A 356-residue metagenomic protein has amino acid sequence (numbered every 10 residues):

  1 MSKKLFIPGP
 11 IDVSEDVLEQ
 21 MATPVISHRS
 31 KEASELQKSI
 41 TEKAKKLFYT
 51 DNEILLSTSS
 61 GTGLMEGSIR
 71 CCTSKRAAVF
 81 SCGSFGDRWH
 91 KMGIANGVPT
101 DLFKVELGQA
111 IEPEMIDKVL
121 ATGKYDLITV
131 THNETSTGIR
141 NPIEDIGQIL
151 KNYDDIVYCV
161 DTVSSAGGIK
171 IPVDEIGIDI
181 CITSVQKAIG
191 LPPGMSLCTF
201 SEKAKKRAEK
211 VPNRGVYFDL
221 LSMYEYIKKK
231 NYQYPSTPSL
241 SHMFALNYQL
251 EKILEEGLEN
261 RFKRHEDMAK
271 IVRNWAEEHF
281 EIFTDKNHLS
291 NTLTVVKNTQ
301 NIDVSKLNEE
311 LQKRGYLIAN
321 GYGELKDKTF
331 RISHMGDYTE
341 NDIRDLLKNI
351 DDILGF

Functional and structural regions predicted by a protein language model:
S2-T58: A glycine-/small-polar-enriched, mobile loop at the entrance of the PLP active site in fold-type I
K3, K328-F356: PLP-dependent enzyme catalytic core of the Aspartate aminotransferase-like
D12-V13, Q186-I271: Active-site C-terminal subdomain of aminotransferase-like
S39-F48, Q249-T284, E310: Conserved PLP-dependent catalytic core of the aminotransferase class-I/II
D51-A78, C82, G86-H90: Conserved beta-loop-alpha segment that forms the PLP phosphate-binding cup at the N-terminus of a helix
I111-G167, I180: Active-site phosphate-binding strand-loop segment of PLP-dependent enzymes
D174-Q186: Conserved active-site segment immediately N-terminal to the catalytic lysine that forms the internal aldimine
I282-L311: Conserved PLP-binding catalytic core of the aspartate aminotransferase-like
